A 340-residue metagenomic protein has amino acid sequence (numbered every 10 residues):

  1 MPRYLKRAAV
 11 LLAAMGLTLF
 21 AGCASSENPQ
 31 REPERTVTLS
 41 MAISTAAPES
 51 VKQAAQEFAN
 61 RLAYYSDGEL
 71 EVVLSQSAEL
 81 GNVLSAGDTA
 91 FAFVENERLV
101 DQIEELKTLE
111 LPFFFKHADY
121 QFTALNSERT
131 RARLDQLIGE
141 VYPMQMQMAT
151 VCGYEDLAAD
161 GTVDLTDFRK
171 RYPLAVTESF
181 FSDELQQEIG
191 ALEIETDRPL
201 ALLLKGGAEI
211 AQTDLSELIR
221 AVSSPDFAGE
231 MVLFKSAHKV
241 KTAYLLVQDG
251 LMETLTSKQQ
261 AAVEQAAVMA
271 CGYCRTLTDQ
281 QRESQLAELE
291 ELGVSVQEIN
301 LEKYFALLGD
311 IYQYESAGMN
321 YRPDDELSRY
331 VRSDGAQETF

Functional and structural regions predicted by a protein language model:
M1-V10: Bacterial N-terminal signal peptides that target proteins for export
M15-G16: Repetitive helical segments and hydrophobic/amphipathic motifs
L19-G22: C-terminal motif of bacterial Sec signal peptides marking the signal peptidase cleavage site
A24-F115, M146-F340: N-terminal secretory/targeting leader peptides
F115-V141, E302, Q313: Short, solvent-exposed loop/beta-turn-alpha elements that line the ligand-binding surface or hinge of extracytoplasmic
